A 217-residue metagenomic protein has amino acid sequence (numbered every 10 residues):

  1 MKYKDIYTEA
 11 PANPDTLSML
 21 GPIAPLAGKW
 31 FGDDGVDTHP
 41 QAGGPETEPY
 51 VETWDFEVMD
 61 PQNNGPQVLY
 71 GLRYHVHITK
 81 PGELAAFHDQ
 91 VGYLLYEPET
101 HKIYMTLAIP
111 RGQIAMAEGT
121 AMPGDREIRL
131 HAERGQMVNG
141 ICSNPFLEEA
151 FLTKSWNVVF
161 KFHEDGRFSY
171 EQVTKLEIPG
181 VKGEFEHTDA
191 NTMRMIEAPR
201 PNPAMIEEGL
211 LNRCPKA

Functional and structural regions predicted by a protein language model:
M1-G71, H77-P81, L152-S155, K175-A217: Amphipathic/hydrophobic helical signal segments and adjacent flexible N-terminal regions that mediate secretion
G21-P22, F146-E164: Exposed beta-sheet edge/beta-hairpin loop segments within beta-rich domains
T53-D55, Y93, E118, N157-V159: Short, surface-exposed charged micro-motifs
N64-G65, Y96-H101, G119-R129, F160-F168 (+1 more regions): A short, structured loop/turn motif at beta-sheet edges
Y70-I114: Aromatic- and glycine-enriched beta-alpha-beta binding-site module
K80-F87, G112-A117, M137-I141, I178-G183: Short, surface-exposed beta-strand/loop "edge" segments at domain boundaries and coil↔beta transitions
P98-E148: An exposed acidic His-Trp-rich patch
G166-L176: Internal, hydrophobic beta-strand segments that form the core of beta-sheet-rich folds
